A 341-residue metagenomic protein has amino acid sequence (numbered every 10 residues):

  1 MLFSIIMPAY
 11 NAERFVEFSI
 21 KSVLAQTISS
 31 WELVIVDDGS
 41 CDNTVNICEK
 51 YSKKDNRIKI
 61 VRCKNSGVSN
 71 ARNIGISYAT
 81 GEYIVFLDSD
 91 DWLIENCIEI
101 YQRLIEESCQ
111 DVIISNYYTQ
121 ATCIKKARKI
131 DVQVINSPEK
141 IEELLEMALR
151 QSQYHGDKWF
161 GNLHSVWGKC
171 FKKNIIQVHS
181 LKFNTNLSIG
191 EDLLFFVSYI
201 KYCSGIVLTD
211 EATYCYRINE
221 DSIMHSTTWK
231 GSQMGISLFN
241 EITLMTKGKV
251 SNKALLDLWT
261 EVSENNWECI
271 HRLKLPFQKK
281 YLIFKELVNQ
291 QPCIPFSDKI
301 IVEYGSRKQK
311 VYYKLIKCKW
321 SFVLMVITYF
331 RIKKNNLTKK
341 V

Functional and structural regions predicted by a protein language model:
L2-S4, S22, E32, L194: Cell-envelope/extracellular polymer assembly enzymes that use nucleotide-activated donors
N11-A25: Short, well-formed alpha-helical segments that are part of the catalytic scaffolds of diverse glycosyltransferases
S22, S29, D37-N46, K64 (+1 more regions): A conserved acidic beta->alpha catalytic loop
C63-A79, W92: Glycine-rich, basic loop-to-helix element that forms the pyrophosphate-binding segment of sugar-nucleotide handling
V68, S89-I206, Y214-K230: Donor-binding/catalytic cores of nucleotide-activated saccharide and glycerol-phosphate transferases/polymerases
I84: Short aromatic/hydrophobic "clamp" motif used to bind/position activated sugar donors
E211-N219, H225-K253, E264-I294: Catalytic core of nucleotide-sugar-dependent glycosyltransferases
L273-V341: Membrane-interface aromatic/basic loop that binds lipid-linked glycans or pyrophosphate carriers, typified by
